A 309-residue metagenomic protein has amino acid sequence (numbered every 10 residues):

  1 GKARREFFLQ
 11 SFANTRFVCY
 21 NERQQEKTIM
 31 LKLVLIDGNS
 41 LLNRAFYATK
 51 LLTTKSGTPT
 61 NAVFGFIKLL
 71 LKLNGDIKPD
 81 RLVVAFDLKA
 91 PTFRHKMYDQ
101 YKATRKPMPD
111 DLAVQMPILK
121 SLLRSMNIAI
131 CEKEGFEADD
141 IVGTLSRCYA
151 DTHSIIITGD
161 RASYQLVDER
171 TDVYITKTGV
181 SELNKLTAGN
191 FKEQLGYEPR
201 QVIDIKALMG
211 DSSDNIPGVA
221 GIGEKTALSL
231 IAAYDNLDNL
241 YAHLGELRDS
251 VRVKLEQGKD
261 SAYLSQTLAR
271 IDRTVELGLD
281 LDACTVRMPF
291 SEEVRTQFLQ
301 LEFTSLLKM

Functional and structural regions predicted by a protein language model:
A3, A13-T15, T28: Ala/Thr-enriched low-complexity intrinsically disordered regions
F8-L9: Short hydrophobic targeting helices and cationic amphipathic motifs that mediate membrane/organellar targeting
M30-V83, D87, R94: Non-catalytic, usually N-terminal nucleic-acid engagement modules in DNA/RNA processing proteins
L31, L52-T53, A103-L277: Extended two-metal-dependent nuclease catalytic cores across DNA- and RNA-processing enzymes
L41-N43, A90-R94, A162-Q165, L307: Short, active-site-adjacent cap segments at secondary-structure transitions
L42, A62-V63, N74-I77, Q115-R124 (+2 more regions): Basic, polar low-complexity surface loops/patches
Q257, T267-M309: Low-complexity, acidic/Ser/Thr- and charged residue-rich accessory regions of DNA metabolism proteins
